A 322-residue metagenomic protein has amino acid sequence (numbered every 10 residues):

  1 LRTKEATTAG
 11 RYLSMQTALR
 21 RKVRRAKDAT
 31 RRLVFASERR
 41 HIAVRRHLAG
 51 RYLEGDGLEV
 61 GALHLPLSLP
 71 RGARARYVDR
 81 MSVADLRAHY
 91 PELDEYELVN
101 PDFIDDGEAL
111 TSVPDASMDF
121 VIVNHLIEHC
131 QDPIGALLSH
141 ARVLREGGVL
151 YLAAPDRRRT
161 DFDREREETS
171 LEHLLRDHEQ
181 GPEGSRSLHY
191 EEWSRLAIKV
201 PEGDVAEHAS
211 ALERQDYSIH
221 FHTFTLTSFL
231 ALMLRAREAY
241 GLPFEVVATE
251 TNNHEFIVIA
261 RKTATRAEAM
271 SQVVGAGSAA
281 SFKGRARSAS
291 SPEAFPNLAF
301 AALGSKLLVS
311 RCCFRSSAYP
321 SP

Functional and structural regions predicted by a protein language model:
L1-R51, G275, A280-S281, R285-S291 (+2 more regions): Membrane-proximal basic amphipathic "stem/tether" segments
G50-R51, D115, L137: A short, aliphatic-rich alpha-helical micro-motif
L58, A62-L110: Class I SAM-dependent methyltransferase SAM/SAH-binding core
V121-I122: Hydrophobic beta-strand segment of the Class I
L126-I127: Hydrophobic adenine-recognition pocket in adenosine-nucleotide-binding enzymes
C130, L144-R145: Helix-to-beta-strand junctions that scaffold the AdoMet/dcAdoMet cofactor pocket in Class I SAM-dependent enzymes
G135-S139, V149-V273, G277-S281: S-adenosyl-L-methionine-dependent methyltransferase catalytic module, highlighting the catalytic core
